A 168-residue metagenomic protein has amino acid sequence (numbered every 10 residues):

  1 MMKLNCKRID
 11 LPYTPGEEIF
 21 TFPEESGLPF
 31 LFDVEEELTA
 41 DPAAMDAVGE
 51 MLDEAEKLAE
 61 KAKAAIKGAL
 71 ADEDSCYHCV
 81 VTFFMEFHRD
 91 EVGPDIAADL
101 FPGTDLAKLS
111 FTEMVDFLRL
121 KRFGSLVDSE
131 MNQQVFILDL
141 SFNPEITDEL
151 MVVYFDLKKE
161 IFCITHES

Functional and structural regions predicted by a protein language model:
M1-G103: Long, contiguous N-terminal structural blocks used for assembly/anchoring
M1-I19, E113-S168: Acidic, proline/glycine-rich low-complexity IDRs
F87, E91, D95-N132: Long amphipathic N-terminal alpha/beta scaffold segment
